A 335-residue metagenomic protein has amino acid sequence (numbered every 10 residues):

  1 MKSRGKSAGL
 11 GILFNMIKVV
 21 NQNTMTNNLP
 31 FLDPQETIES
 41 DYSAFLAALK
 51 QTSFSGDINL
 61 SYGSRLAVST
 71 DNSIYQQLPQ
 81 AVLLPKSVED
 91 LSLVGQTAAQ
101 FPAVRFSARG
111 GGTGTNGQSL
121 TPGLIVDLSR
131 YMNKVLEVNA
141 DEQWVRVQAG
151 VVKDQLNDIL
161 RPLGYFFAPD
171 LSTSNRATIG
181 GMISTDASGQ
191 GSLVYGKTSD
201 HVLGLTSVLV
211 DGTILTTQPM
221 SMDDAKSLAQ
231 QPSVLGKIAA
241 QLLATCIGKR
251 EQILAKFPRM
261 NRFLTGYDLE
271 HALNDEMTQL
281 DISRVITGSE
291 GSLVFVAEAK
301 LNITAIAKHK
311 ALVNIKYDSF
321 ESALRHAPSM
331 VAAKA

Functional and structural regions predicted by a protein language model:
S3-R4, A8-L10: N-terminal amphipathic/hydrophobic targeting modules at extreme N-termini, encompassing cleavable Sec/SRP-type signal
L10-L13, L171: Leucine-biased recognition of intrinsically disordered, low-complexity hydrophobic segments
M16-N72, Q100-F106, S329-A335: N-terminal accessory segments
L49-K50, A67, S73-F106, L124 (+4 more regions): N-terminal glycine-rich flavin-associated loop
S64-L66, G114-G117, T173-I179, T265-D268 (+1 more regions): A glycine-rich phosphate-binding loop feature that marks nucleotide/adenosyl-phosphate handling sites
R109-T113: Glycine-rich beta-strand-to-loop/alpha-helix junction loops that act as flexible
M182-S184, S192-Y195, V202-A335: C-terminal substrate-binding/cap subdomain adjacent to the FAD-binding core in PCMH-type and related FAD-linked
